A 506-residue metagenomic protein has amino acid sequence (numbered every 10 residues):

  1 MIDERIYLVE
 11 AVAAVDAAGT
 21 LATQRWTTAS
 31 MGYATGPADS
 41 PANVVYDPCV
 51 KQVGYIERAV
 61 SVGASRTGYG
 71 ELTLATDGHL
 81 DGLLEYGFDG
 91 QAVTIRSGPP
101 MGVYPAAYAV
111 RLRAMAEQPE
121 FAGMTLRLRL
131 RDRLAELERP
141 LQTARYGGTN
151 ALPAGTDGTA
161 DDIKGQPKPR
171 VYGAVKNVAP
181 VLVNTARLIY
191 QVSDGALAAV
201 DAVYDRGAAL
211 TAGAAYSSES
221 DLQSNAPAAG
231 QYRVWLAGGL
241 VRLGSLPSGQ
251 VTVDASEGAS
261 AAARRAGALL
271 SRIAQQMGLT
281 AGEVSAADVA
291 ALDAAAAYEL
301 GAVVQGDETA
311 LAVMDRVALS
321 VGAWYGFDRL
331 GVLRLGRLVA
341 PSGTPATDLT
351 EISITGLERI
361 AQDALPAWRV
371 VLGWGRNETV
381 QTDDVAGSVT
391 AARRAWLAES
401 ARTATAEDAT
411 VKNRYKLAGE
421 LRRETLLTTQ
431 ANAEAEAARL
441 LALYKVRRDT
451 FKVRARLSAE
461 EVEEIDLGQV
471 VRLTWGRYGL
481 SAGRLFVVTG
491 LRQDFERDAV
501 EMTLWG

Functional and structural regions predicted by a protein language model:
M1-G19, T23-R25, S30-A109, P119-A198 (+2 more regions): C-terminal extracytoplasmic interaction modules
P100, D205-L210: Change "in extracellular beta-sheet-rich domains … of secreted and cell-surface proteins" to "in beta-sheet-rich domains
M124-L130, A208-S217: Short acidic, Gly/Pro-enriched loop/turn segments at secondary-structure junctions
G195-G207: Solvent-exposed beta-hairpin/edge-strand motifs
R206-G207, Y216-T280: Surface-exposed interaction regions enriched in Ser/Thr/Asp/Glu that occur as long low-complexity tracts or repetitive
